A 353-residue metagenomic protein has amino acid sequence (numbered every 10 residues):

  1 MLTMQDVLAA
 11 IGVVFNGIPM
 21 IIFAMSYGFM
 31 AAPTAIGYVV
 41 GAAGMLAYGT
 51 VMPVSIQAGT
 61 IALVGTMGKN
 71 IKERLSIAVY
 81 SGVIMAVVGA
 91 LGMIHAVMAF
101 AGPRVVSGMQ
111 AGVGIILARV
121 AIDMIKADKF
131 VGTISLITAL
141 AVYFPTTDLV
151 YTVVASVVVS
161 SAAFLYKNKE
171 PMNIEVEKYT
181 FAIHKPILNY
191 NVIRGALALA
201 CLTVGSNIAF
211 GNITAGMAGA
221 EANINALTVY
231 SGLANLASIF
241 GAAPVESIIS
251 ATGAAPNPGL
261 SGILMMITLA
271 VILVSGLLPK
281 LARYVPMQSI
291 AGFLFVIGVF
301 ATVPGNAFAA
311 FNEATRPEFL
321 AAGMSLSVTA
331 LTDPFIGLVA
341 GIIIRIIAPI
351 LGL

Functional and structural regions predicted by a protein language model:
M1-Q5, A163-V192, L351-L353: Intrinsically disordered, low-complexity non-transmembrane regions of multi-pass membrane transporters
L2-F15, A32: N-terminal amphipathic alpha-helix initiation
V7, P19-G44, Y179-P258: Membrane-embedded helical hairpins/re-entrant loop segments and their flanking transmembrane helices within multi-pass
L8-A9, G219-A220, M265, A310-E313: Short, motif-level signal for alpha-helix interfacial/capping segments enriched in acidic residues and aromatics/proline
A9-M20, G41-M98, G102, N223-P304: Helix-loop-helix junctions within the multi-pass membrane cores of secondary transporters/permeases
G12, L202-T203, P317: Alpha-helical transmembrane segments of multi-pass membrane transport proteins
F15-N16, S206, L320: Residue-level signal for transmembrane alpha-helical positions in Major Facilitator Superfamily
G68-I174, M266-L353: Membrane-embedded alpha-helical modules
